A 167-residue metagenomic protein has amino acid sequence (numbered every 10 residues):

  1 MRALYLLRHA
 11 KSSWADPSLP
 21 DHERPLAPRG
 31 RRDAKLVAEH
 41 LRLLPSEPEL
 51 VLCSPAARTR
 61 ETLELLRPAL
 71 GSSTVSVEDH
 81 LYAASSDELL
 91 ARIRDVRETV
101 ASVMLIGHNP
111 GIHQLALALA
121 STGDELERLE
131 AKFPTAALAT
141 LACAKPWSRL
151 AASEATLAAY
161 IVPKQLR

Functional and structural regions predicted by a protein language model:
R2-A84, A118, D124-E125, F133 (+1 more regions): Active-site-proximal alpha-helix that buttresses catalytic centers in soluble enzyme cores
L4, S102-M104, L138: Residue-level preference for the first positions of well-ordered beta-strands
L44-E47, V96-A101: Glycine-rich phosphate-binding loop signature in dinucleotide/nucleotide-binding domains
L81-D95: Short phosphate-binding loop-to-helix
A84, A155-R167: Functional cleft and adjacent loop/helix regions within the main domain that mediate ligand binding or catalysis
A101-L119: A glycine-rich beta-strand to alpha-helix segment that forms a phosphate/ribose-binding loop at ligand/cofactor sites
A120-Y160: Domain-level recognition of soluble alpha/beta enzyme cores, biased toward histidine phosphatases/phosphomutases
